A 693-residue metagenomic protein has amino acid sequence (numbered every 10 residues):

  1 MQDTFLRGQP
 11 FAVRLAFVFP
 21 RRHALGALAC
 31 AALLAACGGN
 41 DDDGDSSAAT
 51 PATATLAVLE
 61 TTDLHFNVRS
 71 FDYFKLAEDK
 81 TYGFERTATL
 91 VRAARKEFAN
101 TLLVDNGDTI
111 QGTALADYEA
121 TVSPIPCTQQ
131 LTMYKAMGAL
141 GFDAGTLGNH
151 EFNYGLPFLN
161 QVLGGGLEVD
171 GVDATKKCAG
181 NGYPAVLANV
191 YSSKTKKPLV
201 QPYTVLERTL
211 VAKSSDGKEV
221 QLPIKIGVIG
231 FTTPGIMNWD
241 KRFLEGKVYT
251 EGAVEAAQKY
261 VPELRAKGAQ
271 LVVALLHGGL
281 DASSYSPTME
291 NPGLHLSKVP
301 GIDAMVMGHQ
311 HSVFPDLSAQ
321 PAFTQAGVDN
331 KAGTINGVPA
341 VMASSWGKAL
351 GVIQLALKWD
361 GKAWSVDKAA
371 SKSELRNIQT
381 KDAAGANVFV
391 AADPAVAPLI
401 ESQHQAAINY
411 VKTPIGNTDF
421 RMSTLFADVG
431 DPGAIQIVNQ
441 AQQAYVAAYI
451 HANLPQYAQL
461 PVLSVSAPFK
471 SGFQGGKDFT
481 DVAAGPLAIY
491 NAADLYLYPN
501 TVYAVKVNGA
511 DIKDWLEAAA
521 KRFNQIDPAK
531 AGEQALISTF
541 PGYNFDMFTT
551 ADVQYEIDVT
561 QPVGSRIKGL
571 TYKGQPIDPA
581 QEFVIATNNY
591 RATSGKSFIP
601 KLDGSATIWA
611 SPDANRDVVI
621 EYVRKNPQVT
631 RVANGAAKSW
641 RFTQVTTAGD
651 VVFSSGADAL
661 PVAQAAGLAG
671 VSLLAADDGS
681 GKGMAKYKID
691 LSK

Functional and structural regions predicted by a protein language model:
T4-L25: Bacterial N-terminal signal peptides that target proteins for export
A24-L28, A144: Long, low-complexity, intrinsically disordered N-terminal extensions of eukaryotic proteins, enriched
L33-A36: C-terminal motif of bacterial Sec signal peptides marking the signal peptidase cleavage site
G38-D41: Bacterial signal peptide processing site
G44-E374, Q440-A444, P455, S611-A614: Acidic, metal/ion-coordinating pockets
P51-T61, F66-K96, Y134, A139 (+7 more regions): Catalytic centers of hydrolytic enzymes
